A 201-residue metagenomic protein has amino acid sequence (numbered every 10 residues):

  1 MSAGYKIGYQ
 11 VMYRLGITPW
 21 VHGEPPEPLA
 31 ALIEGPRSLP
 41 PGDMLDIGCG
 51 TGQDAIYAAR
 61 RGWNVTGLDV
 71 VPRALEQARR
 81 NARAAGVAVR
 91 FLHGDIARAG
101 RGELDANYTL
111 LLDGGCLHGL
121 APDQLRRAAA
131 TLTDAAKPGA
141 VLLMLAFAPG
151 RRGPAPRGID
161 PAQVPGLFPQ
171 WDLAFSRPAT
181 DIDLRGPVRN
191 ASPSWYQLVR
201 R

Functional and structural regions predicted by a protein language model:
M1-L45, G50-A106, L120-A135, A140-R201: Class I (Rossmann-like) S-adenosyl-L-methionine-dependent methyltransferase catalytic domain, capturing the SAM-binding
T109: Conserved acidic residues
L112: A conserved beta-strand element that flanks and buttresses the S-adenosyl-L-methionine
G115, G119: Short catalytic micro-motifs in class I SAM-dependent methyltransferases
